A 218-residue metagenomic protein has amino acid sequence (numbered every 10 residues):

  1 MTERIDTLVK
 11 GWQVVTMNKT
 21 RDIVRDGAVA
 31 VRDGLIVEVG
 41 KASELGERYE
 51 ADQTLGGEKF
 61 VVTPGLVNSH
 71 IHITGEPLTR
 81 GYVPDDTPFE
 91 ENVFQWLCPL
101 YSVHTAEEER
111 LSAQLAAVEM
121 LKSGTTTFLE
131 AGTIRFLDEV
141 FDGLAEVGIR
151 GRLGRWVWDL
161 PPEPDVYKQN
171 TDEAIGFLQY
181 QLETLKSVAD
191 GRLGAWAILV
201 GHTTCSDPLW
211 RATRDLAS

Functional and structural regions predicted by a protein language model:
M1-T7, V14-P64: Histidine-rich, glycine-flanked metal-binding segment
R4-K10, G46-N92, Q114, V118-K122: Replace "His-x-His-based motif
W12, V29, G34, K59 (+4 more regions): Divalent metal-coordination and catalytic microenvironments
V14, A131-F136, H202-C205: Short beta->alpha connector loops
P77-E109, R155-E173: Active-site gating loops and adjacent loop-to-helix segments of metal-dependent hydrolytic enzymes
A106-A117, F177-L178: Short, acidic/polar
T126-A131, W196-L199: Short catalytic-loop micro-motif centered on adjacent basic/acidic residues
E139-S218: Metal-coordinating catalytic core of metallo-dependent amide/deamination hydrolases
